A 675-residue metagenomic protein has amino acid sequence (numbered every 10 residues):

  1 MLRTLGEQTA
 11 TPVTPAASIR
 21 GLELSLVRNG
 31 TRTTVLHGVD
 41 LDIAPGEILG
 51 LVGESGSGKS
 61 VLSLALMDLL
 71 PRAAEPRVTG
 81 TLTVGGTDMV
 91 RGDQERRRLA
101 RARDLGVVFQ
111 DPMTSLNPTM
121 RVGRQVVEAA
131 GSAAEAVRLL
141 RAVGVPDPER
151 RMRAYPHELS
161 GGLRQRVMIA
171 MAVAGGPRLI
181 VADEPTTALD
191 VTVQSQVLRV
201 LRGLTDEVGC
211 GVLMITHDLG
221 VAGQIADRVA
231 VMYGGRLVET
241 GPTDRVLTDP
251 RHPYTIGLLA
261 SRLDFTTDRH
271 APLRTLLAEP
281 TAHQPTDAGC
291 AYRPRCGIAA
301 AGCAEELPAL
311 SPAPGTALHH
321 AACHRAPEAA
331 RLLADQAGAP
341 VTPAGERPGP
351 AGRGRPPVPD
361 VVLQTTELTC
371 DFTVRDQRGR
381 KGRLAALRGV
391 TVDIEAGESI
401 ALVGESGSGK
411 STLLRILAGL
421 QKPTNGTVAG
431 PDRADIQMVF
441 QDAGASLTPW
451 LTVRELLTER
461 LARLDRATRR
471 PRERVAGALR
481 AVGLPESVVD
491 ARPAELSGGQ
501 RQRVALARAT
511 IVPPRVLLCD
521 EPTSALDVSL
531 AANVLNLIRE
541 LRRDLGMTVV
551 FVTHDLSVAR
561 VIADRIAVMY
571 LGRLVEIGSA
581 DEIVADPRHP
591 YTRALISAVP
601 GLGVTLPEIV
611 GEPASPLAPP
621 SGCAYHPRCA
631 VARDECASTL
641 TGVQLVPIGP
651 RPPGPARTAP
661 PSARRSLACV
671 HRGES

Functional and structural regions predicted by a protein language model:
V52-G53, V403-E405: The feature captures the beta-strand-to-loop junction immediately N-terminal to the Walker
E54, P185, L189-A271, V516-L518 (+1 more regions): P-loop NTP-binding/switch modules centered on Walker-like glycine-rich loops
M67, A418: Helix-to-loop junction immediately C-terminal to a conserved catalytic motif
D88, A134-R150, L259, R470-S487 (+1 more regions): Conserved ABC ATPase "signature" region
Y155-L159, L163, R492-L496, Q500: Conserved ABC ATPase signature
V167, A172-V173, V504, T510: ABC ATPase C-loop
A174-R178, I511-R515: A short, proline-enriched helix->beta-strand linker immediately N-terminal to the Walker B motif in ABC-type P-loop
P242-V361, R378, S579-S675: Charged, flexible cofactor/metal-binding loops and thiol motifs
